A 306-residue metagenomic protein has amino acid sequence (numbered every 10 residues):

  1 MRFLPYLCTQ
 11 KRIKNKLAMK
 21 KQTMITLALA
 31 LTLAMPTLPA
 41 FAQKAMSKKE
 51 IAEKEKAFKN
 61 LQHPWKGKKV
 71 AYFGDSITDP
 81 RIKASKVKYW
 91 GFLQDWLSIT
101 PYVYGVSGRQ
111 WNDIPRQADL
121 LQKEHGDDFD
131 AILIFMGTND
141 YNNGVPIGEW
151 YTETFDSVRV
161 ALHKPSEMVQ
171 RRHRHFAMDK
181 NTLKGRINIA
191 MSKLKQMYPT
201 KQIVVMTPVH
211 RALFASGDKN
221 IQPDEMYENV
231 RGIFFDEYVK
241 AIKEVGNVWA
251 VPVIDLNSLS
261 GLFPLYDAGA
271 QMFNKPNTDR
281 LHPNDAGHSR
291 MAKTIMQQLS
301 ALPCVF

Functional and structural regions predicted by a protein language model:
K11-N15: Polybasic, lysine-rich low-complexity intrinsically disordered segments
L17-L27: Bacterial N-terminal signal peptides that target proteins for export
A28-P36: Bacterial N-terminal signal peptides
L38-A42: Sec/Tat signal peptide C-region and signal peptidase I cleavage site
Q43-S107, N112-D127, I132, D267-G269: Serine-esterase "nucleophile elbow" of acetyl-processing enzymes
W96, A118-F306: Alpha-helical cap/lid subdomain in secreted, periplasmic, or secretory-pathway luminal O-acyl-processing enzymes
